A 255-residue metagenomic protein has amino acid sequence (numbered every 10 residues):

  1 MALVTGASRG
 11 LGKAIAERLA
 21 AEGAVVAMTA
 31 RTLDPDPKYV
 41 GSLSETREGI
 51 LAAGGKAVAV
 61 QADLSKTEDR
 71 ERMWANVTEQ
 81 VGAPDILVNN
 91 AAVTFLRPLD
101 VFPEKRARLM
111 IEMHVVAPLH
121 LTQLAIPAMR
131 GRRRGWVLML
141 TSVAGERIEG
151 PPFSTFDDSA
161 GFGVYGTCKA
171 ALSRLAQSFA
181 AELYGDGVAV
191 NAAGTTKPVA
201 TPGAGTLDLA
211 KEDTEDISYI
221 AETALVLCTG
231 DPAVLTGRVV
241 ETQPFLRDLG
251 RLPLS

Functional and structural regions predicted by a protein language model:
M1-V81, T94-F95, K105: Short-chain dehydrogenase/reductase
D34, A92-P98, E146-E149, T201: Helix N-cap/beta-alpha junction loops of NAD(P)-dependent oxidoreductase domains
G55-K56, A83-P84, P98, M129-A144 (+3 more regions): Active-site loop of short-chain dehydrogenase/reductase
P98-L99, R106-R108: Substrate-binding pocket helix/loop in short-chain dehydrogenase/reductase
T122-Q123, Q177: A short, exposed helix-loop element centered on a Lys and neighboring polar residues
L138-A171, A176-G185, K197-V199: Catalytic loop of short-chain dehydrogenase/reductase
A170, G185-D186, A192-A193, L209-S255: C-terminal helical subdomain
